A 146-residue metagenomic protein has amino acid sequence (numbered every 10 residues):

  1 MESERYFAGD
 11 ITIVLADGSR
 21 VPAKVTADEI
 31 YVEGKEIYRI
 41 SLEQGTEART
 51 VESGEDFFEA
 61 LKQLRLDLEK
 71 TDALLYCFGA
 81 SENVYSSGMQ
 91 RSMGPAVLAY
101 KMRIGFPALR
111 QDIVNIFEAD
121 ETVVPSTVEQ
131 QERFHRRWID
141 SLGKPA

Functional and structural regions predicted by a protein language model:
E2-R39, R49-A146: Long, contiguous binding/interaction regions
L42-Q44: OB-fold (S1/OB) nucleic-acid-binding surfaces
